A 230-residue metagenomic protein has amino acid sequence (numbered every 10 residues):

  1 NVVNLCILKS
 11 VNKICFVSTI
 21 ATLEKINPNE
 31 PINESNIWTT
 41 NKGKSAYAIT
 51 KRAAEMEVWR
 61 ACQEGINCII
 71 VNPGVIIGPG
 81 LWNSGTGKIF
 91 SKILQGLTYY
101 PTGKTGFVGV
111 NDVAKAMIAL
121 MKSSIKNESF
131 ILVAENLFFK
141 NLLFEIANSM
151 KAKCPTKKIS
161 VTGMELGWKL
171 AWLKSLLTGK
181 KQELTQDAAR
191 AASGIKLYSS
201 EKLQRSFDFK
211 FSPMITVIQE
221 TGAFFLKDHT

Functional and structural regions predicted by a protein language model:
N1-S45: Conserved Rossmann-fold NAD(P)-dependent oxidoreductase catalytic core, especially the SDR/UDP-sugar
V2-C6, V58, A116: Hydrophobic positions on the long internal alpha-helix of Rossmann-like NAD(P)-dependent oxidoreductase domains
I7-L8, K42-I70: Active-site Tyr-X1-5-Lys
E30-N36, G43-E55, V75, G87 (+1 more regions): Short-chain dehydrogenase/reductase
A53, S84-G85, P101-K122, E128: Substrate-positioning beta->alpha
G65-F107: NAD(P)-dependent short-chain dehydrogenase/reductase
A116-E183, S200, R205, M214-T230: Mid/C-terminal beta-alpha module of Rossmann-like enzyme folds, strongest in SDR-family dehydrogenases/epimerases
